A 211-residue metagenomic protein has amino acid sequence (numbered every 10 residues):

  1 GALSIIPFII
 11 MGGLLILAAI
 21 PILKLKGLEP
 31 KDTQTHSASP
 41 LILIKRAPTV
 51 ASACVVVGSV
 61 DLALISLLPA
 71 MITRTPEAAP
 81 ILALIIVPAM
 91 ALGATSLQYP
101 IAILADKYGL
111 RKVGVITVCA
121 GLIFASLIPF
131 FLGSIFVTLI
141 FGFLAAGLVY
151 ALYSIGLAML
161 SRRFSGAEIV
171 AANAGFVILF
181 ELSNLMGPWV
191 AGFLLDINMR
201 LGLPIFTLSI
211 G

Functional and structural regions predicted by a protein language model:
A2-G13, F193-G211: A membrane-interface helix-boundary motif in multi-pass transporters
S4-P7, M11-D32: C-terminal membrane-cytosol helix-exit motif in multi-pass small-molecule transporters
I44-A63, F143-G147: Pair of pore-lining "gating" transmembrane helices in MFS-fold secondary transporters
S66-L82: Short amphipathic helix-loop junctions that connect adjacent transmembrane helices in Major Facilitator Superfamily/SLC
L97-L110, L195-D196: Helix-to-loop junctions at the C-terminal end of transmembrane segments in multipass secondary transporters
K112-L127, L208: Structural signature of the two symmetry-related core transmembrane helices
Y150-F164: Intracellular juxtamembrane helix-capping segments at the cytosolic ends of symmetry-related transmembrane helices
G166-I197: A late C-terminal transmembrane helix in Major Facilitator Superfamily
